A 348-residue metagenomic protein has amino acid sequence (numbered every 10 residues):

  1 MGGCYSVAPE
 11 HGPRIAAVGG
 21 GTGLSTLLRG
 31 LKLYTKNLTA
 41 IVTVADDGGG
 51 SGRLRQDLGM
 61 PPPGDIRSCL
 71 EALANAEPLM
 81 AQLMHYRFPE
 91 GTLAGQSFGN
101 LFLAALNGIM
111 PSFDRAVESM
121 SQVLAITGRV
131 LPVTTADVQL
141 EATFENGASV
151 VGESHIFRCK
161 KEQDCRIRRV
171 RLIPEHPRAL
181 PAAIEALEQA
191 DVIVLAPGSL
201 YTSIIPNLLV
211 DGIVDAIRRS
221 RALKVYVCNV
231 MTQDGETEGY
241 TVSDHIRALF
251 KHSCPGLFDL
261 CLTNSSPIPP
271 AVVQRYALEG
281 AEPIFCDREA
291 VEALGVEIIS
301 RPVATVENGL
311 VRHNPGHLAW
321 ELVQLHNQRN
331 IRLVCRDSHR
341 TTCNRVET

Functional and structural regions predicted by a protein language model:
G2, G239-T348: C-terminal functional extensions of proteins
G2-H11, R29-Y34, V42-G59, A179-L180 (+4 more regions): Conserved phosphate- and dinucleotide-binding cores of soluble alpha/beta proteins, encompassing both enzyme active
A8-P9, R14-V18, T26, L33 (+12 more regions): Metallocofactor- and cofactor-centric catalytic cores in central/energy metabolism, strongly enriched
A17, A40-I41, Y226, T263: Structural beta-sheet core signal
V18-T22, A196-S199: Glycine-rich beta-strand-to-loop/alpha-helix junction loops that act as flexible
A45-D164, E321-Q324, Q328, C335-E347: Electropositive, gly/pro-rich neighborhoods at or near active sites that engage anionic ligands
V138-P197: Active-site gating loop/helix substructures
